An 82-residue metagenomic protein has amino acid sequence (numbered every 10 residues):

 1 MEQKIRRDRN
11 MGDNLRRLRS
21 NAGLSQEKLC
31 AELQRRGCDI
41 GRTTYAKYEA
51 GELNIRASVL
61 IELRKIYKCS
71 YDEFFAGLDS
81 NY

Functional and structural regions predicted by a protein language model:
M1-G23: A short, Lys/Arg-rich alpha-helix, primarily the initiator
E2-I5, K28, K65, D72-Y82: Short, charged recognition helix plus adjacent turn of helix-turn-helix-like nucleic-acid-binding domains
L15, Q26, R42, A57-L60: Helix-turn-helix DNA-binding elements, focusing on the entry/boundary residues of the two helices that contact DNA
L18, E32, Y48, G77: Residues in the recognition helix of alpha-helical DNA-binding motifs
G23-K47: Short alpha-helical DNA-recognition segment
A50-E62, N81: Short, basic-rich loop-to-helix N-cap that marks the start of a DNA-contacting helix
